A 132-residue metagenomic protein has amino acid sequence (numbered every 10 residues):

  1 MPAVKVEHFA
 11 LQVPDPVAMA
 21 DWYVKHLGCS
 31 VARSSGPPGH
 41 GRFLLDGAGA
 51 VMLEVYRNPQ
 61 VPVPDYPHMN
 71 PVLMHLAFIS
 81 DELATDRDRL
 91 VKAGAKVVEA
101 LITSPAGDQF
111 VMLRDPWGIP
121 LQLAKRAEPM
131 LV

Functional and structural regions predicted by a protein language model:
M1-A20, L73-S80, A124-V132: N-terminal beta-strand motif that seeds the catalytic metal site of vicinal oxygen chelate
M1-P2, S34, F43, R87-V132: Vicinal oxygen chelate
A3, L11-M52: Core segments of cupin and vicinal oxygen chelate
W22, A84-R89: Short amphipathic alpha-helices within nucleic acid-binding modules
P38, V72, G107: Exposed loop/turn and edge beta-strand positions of beta-sandwich/beta-sheet ligand-binding modules
A48-A50, N70-L73: Short connector loops at helix/strand junctions that flank enzyme active sites, especially segments positioning acidic
G49-L53, G118-L121: Short, charged/polar, Gly/Pro-enriched secondary-structure boundary elements
